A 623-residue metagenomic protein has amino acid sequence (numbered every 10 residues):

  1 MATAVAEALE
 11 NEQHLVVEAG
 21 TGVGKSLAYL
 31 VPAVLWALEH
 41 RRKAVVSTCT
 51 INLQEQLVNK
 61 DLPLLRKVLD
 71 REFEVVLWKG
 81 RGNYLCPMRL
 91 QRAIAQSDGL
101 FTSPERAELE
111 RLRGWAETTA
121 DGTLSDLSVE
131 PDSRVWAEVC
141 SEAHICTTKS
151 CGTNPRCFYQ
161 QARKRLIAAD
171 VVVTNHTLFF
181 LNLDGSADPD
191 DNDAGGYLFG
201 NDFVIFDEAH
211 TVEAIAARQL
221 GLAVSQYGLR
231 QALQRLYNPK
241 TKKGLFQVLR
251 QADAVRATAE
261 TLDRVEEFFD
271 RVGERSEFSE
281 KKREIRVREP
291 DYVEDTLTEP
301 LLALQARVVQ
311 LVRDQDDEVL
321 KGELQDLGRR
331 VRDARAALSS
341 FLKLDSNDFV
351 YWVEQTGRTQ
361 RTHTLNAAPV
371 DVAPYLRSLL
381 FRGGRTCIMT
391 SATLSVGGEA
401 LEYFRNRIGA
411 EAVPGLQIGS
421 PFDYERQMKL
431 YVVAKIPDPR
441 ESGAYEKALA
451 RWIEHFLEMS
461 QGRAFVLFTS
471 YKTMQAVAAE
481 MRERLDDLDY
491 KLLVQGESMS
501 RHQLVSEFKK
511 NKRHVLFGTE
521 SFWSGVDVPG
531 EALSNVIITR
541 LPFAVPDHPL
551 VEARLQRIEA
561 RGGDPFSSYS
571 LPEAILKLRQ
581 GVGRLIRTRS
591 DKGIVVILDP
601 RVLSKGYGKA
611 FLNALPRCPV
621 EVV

Functional and structural regions predicted by a protein language model:
M1-E18, A28: Conserved pre-motif I regulatory segment
Y29, L35, E55, K60-P63 (+3 more regions): Signature of the SF2 helicase/ATPase Hel1-core->accessory helical subdomain module
L38-V172, T177-F180, L236, T241-Q251 (+3 more regions): A substrate-engagement module of RecA-like helicase motors
K43-N52, M389-T390, G462-T469, T473 (+1 more regions): Conserved RecA-like ASCE P-loop NTPase motor core of nucleic-acid helicases/translocases
W136-V172, F180-A194, Q310-I436, Y445-R451 (+3 more regions): A contiguous, basic/glycine-rich beta-loop/short-helix subdomain that forms a polymer-engagement track
V433-A444, G496-V602: Conserved RecA-like P-loop NTPase helicase motor core
T469-G496: Conserved helicase motor "Helicase C" RecA-like lobe of SF1/SF2 P-loop NTPases
V596-V623: N-terminal targeting/trafficking signals and adjacent low-complexity tails
